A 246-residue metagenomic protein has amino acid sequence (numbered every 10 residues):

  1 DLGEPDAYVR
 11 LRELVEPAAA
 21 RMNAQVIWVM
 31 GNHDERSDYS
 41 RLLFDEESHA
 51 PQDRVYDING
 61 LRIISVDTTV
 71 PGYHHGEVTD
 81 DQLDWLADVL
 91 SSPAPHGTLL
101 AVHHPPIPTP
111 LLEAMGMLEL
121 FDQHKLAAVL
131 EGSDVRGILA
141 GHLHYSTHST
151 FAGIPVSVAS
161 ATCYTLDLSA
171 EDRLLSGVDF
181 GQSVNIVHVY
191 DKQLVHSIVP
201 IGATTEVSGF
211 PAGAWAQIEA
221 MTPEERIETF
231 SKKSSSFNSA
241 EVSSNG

Functional and structural regions predicted by a protein language model:
D1-S48, G132: Core catalytic region of metal-dependent phosphoesterases/phosphodiesterases, especially metallo-beta-lactamase-like
L2-D6, R10, N32-Y39, P71-H74 (+3 more regions): Active-site environment of divalent metal-dependent phosphoester hydrolases
A20, H75-S157, I186, L194 (+1 more regions): His/acidic metal-ligating clusters that form di-metal
S40-R54, L86-D88, L143: Alpha-helical scaffolding within the catalytic cores of extracellular/periplasmic polymer-degrading hydrolases
G60-V70, L99-V102, I154-S160, S197-V199: Active-site-proximal beta-strand elements of phosphoester/diester hydrolases
T68-T69, P110-A114, L168-E171: Short acidic, glycine/proline-rich loop/turn micro-motifs
V158, T165-G177: Short, surface-exposed loop/helix-turn segments at secondary-structure junctions that function as lids/hinges flanking
I198-G209: Short, solvent-exposed aromatic-acidic interface loops
